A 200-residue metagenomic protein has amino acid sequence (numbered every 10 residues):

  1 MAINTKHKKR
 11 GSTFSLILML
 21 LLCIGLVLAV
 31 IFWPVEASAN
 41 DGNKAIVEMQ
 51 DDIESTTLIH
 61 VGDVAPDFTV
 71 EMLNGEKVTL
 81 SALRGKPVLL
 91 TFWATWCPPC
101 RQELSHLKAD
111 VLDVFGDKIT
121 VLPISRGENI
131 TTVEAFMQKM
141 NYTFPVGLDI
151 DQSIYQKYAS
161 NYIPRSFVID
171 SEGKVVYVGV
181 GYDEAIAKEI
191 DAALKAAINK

Functional and structural regions predicted by a protein language model:
M1-V64, K200: N-terminal targeting signals for export/organelle localization
I59, M72-L73, I169-D170: Short, acidic, Ser/Thr-enriched surface-loop or helix-capping motifs
V78-R101: Short active-site neighborhood of thiol/selenol oxidoreductases, capturing the structured segment around
K86-P87, Q102-I124, Q138: Conserved helix-turn-beta segment immediately C-terminal to the redox Cys motif in thioredoxin-like folds
D117-I130, Y142-Q152: Thiol-based oxidoreductase modules, predominantly thioredoxin-like and allied folds used for disulfide exchange
A135-T143, D149-I198: Thiol/disulfide oxidoreductase modules built on the thioredoxin-like
